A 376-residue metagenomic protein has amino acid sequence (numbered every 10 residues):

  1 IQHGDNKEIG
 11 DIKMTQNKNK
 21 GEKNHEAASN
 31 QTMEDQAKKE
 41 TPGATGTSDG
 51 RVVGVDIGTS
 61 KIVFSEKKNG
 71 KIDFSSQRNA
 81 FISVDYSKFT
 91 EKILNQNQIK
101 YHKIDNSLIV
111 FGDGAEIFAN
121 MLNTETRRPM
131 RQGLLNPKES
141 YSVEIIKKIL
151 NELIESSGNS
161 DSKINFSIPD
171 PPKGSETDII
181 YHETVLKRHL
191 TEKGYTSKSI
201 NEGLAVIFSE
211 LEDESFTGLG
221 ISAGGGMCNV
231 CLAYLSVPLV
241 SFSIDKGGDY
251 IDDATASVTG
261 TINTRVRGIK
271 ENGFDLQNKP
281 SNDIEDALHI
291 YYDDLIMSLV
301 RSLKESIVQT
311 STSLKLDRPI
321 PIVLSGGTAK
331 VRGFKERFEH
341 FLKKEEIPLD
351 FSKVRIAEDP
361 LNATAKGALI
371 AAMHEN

Functional and structural regions predicted by a protein language model:
G4, E8-G220, L235-I244, G248 (+3 more regions): Nucleotide/phosphate-binding catalytic cleft detector across ATP-hydrolyzing and phosphate-transferring enzymes
G58, G224-M227: Short flexible coil/turn linkers enriched for glycine and charged/polar residues that connect secondary-structure
N229-C231: A structural feature that tracks compact, well-ordered secondary-structure segments with a strong bias toward
